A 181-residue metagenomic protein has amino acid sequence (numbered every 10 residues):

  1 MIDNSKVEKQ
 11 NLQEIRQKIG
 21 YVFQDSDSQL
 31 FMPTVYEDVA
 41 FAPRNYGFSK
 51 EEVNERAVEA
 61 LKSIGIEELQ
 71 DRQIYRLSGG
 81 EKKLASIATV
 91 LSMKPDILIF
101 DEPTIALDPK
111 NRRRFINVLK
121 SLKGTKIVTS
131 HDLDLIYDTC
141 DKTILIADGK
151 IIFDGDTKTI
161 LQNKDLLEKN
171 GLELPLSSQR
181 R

Functional and structural regions predicted by a protein language model:
E51-L69: Conserved ABC ATPase "signature" region
Q73-L77, E81: Conserved ABC ATPase signature
S86-I87, F115: Hydrophobic anchor residue at the start of the ABC signature
L98-D101: Catalytic Walker B motif of ABC-type/P-loop ATPase nucleotide-binding domains
S130-H131: H-loop/switch region of ABC-family ATPase nucleotide-binding domains
I136-D138: A short, surface-exposed alpha-helical micro-motif characterized by mixed small hydrophobic and charged/polar residues
K150-E173: Conserved beta-strand-loop-alpha-helix hinge in the C-terminal portion of ABC ATPase nucleotide-binding domains
